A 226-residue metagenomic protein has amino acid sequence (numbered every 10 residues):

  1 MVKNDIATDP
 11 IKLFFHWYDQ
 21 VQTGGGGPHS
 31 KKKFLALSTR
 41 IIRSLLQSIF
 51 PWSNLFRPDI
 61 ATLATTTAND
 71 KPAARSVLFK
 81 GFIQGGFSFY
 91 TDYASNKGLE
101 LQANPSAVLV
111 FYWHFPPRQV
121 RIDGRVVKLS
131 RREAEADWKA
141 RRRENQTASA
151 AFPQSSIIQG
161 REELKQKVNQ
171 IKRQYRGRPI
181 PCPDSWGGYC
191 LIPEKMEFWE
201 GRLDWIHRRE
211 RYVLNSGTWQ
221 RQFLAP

Functional and structural regions predicted by a protein language model:
M1-P226: Binding-site signature for planar aromatic cofactors or substrates
